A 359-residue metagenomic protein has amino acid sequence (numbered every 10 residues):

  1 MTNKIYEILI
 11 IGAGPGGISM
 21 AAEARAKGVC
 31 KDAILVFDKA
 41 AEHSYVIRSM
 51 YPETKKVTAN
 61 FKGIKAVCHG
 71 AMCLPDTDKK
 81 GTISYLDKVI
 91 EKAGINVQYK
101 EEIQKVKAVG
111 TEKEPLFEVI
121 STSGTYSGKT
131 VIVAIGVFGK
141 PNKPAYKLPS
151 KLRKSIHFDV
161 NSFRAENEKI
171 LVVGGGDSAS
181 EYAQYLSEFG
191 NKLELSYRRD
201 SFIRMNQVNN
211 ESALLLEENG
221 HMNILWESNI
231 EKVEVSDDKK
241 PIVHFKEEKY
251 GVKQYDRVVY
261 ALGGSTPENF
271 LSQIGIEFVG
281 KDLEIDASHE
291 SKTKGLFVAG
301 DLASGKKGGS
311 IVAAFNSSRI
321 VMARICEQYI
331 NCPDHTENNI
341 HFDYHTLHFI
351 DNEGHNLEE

Functional and structural regions predicted by a protein language model:
T2-G16, N167-G176: Beta1/beta-strand and adjacent pyrophosphate-binding region of the FAD-binding site in flavoprotein oxidoreductases
Y6, P15-I95, Q184-Q207, V279-G280: Beta1-alpha1 glycine-rich phosphate/pyrophosphate-binding loop at the start of Rossmann-like nucleotide-binding domains
I8-I10, I34, I170, L193 (+1 more regions): Conserved hydrophobic helix-helix packing surfaces used for dimerization/oligomerization
I11, Y126-G139, V173, Q254-G263: Short hydrophobic core segments
I47, L302-T346: A conserved FAD-binding loop/helix module that cradles the flavin
G94, Q98-E101, K105-V119, Y126 (+1 more regions): A Rossmann-like FAD-binding core segment of flavoenzymes
Y99, K113-R153, I311: Glycine/serine-rich phosphate-binding loop and adjoining beta1-alpha1 elements at the start of nucleotide-handling
I135-F189, V279-K292: Glycine-rich dinucleotide-binding loop and its adjacent helix/turn
